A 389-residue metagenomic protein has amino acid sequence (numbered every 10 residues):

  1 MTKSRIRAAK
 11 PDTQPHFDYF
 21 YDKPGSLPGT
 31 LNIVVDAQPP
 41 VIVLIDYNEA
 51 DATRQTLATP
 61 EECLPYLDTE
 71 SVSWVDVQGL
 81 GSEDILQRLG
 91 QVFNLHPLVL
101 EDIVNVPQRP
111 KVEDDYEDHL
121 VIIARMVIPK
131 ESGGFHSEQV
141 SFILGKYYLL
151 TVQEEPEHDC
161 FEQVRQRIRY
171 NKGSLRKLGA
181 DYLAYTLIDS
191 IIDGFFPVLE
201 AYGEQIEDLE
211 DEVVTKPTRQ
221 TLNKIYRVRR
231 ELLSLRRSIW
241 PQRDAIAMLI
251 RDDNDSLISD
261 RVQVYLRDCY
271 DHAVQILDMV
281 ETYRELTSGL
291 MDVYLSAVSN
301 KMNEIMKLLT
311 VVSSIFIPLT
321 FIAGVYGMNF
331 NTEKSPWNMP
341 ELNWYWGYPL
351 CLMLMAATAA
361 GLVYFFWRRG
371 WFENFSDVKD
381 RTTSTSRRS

Functional and structural regions predicted by a protein language model:
M1-D252, S256-S259, D268, H272-M279 (+3 more regions): Peripheral, non-transmembrane regulatory/ligand-interaction domains of membrane transport proteins
T2-K3, A8, D271-S389: Hydrophobic alpha-helical transmembrane segments and their immediately adjacent juxtamembrane loops
